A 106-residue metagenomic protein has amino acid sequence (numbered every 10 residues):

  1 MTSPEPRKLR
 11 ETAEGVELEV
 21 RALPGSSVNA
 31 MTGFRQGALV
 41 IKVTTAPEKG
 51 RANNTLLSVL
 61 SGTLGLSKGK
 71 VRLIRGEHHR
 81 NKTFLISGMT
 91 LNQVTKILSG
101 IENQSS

Functional and structural regions predicted by a protein language model:
M1-L57, T63-K68, R72-E77, K82-S106: Contiguous, often N-terminal, cationic amphipathic patches that form binding interfaces
